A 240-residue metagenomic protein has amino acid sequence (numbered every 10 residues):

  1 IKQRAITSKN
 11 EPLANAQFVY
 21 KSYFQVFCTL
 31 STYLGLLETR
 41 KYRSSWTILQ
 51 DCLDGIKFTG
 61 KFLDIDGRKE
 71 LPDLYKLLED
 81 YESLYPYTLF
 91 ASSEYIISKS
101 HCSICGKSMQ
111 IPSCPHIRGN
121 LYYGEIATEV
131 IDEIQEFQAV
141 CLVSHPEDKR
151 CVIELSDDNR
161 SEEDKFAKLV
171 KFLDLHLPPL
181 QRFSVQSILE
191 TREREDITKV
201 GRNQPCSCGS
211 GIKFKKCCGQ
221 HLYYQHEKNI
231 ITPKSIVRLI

Functional and structural regions predicted by a protein language model:
I1-D80, I104: Flexible, gly/proline-biased loop segments at the beginnings of proteins or at boundaries between secondary-structure
K2, K9, K21, K41 (+12 more regions): Context-gated lysine
T7-A14, T29, K41-S44, D64 (+8 more regions): Serine/threonine-rich low-complexity intrinsically disordered regions
S22, E82, I126-I131, E195-I197 (+1 more regions): Generic structural signal for short, flexible, solvent-exposed coil/loop and linker residues
S31, C105-S108, I117, G209-G211 (+1 more regions): General secretory precursor processing signal
G60-F172: Residue microenvironments linked to proteolytic maturation and disulfide-stabilized extracellular modules
E136-I240: Acidic/negatively charged segments and metal-coordination signatures
